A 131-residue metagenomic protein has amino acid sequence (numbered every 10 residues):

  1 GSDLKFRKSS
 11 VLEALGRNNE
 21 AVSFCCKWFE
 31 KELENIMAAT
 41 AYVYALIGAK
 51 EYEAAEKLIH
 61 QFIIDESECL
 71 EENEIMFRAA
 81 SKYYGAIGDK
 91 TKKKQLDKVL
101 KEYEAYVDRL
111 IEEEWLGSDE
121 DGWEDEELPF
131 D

Functional and structural regions predicted by a protein language model:
K8, Y42, A79-Y83: Structural register within alpha-helical repeat arrays
L15, A49, A86-I87: Structural motif corresponding to the intra-repeat A-B loop/turn of tetratricopeptide repeats
K27-W28, F62, E66, L100: Canonical positions in the second alpha-helix
